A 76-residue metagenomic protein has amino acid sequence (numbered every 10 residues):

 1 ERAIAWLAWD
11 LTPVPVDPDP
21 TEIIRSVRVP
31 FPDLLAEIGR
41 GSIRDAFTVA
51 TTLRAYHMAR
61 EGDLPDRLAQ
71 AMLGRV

Functional and structural regions predicted by a protein language model:
E1-F47, D66-R67, A71: Unchanged
A55-H57: Short beta-strand-to-coil "C-cap" segments at the C-terminal boundary of structured domains/repeats, marking
R60-V76: Acidic two-metal-ion nuclease catalytic site recognized across multiple nuclease folds, prominently DnaQ/RNase D-T
